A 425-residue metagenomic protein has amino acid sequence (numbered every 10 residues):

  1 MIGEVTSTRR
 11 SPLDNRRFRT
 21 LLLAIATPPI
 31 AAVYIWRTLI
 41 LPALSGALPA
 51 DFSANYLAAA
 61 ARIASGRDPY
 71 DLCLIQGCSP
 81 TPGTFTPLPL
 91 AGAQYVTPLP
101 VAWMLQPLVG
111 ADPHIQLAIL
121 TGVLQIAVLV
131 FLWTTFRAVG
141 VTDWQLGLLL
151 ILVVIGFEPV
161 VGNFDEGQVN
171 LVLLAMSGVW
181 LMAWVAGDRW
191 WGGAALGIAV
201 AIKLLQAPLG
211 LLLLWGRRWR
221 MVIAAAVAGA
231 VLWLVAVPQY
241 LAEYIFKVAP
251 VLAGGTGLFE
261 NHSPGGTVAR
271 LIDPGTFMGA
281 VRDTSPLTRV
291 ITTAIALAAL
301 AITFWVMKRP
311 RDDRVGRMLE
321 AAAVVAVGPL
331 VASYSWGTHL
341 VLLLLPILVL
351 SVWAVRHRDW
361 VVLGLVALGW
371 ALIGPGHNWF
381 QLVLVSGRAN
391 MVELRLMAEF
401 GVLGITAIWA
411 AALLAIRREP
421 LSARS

Functional and structural regions predicted by a protein language model:
I2-G192, R218-G337, L421-S425: Primarily membrane-embedded glycan-assembly and transfer machineries that use lipid-linked glycans
V33-T38, L350-S425: Aromatic-enriched
V123-A127, L171-M176, I202-L205, A226 (+3 more regions): Membrane-embedded alpha-helical segments of multi-pass membrane proteins, especially the transmembrane helices
N170, G193-L196, A242-A249, V341-L342 (+2 more regions): A cytosolic-side transmembrane-helix exit/cap motif
W190-L214, V324-V331: Membrane-interface alpha helices of multi-pass inner-membrane proteins
W215-V227, H357-L365: Membrane-interfacial entry segments at the cytosolic side of transmembrane helices
S333, G337, V341, L372-P375: Alpha-helical transmembrane segments and their cytosolic interface
W336-V352: Hydrophobic/aromatic-rich transmembrane helices and adjacent perimembrane loops
